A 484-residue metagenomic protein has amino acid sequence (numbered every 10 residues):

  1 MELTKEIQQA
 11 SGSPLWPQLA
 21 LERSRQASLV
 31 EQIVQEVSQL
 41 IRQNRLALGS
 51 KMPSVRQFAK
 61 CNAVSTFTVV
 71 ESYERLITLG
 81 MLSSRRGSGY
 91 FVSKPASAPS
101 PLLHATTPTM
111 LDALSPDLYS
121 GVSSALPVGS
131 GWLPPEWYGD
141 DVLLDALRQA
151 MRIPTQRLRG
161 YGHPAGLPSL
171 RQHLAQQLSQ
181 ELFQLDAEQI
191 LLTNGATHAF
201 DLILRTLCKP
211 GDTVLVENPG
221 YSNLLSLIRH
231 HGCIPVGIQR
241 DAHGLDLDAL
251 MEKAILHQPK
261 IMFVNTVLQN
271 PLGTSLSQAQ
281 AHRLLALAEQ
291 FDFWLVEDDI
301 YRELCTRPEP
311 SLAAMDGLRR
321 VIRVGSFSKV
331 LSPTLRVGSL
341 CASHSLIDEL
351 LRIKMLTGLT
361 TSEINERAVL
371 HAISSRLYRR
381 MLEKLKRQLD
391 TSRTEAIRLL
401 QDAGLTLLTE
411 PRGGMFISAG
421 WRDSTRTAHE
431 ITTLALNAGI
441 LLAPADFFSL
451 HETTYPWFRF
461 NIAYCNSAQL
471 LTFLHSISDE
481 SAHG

Functional and structural regions predicted by a protein language model:
M1-A150, L351, M355-T361, E383 (+9 more regions): N-terminal basic, amphipathic alpha-helical segments
S83-S84, L185, L442-A443: Short beta-strand "wing" residues that participate in macromolecule-binding interfaces
R85-G87, D186-A187, E410-F416: Short Gly/Ser/Thr- and Asp/Glu-enriched loop/turn motifs at secondary-structure junctions
L143, G317-R387: Conserved core segment of the aminotransferase class I/II
R157-F291, E303-L318, A482-H483: Conserved core of the PLP fold type I
V216, G237, L295-E297, L442-P444: Hydrophobic residues in well-ordered beta-strands that form the structural core
R387-I397, L407-G420: Conserved glycine-rich beta-strand-loop-beta hairpin in the small C-terminal domain of fold type I
